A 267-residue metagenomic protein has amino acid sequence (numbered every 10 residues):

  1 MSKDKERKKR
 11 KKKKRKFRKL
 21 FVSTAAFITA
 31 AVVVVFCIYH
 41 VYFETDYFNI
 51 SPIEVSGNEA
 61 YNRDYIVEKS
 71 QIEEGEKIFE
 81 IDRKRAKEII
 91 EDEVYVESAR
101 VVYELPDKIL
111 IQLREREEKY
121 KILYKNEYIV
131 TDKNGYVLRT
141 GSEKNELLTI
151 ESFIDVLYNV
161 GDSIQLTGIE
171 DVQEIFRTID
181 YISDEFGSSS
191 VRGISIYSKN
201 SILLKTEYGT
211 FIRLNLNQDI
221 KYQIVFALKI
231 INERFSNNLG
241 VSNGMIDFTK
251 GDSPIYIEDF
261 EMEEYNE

Functional and structural regions predicted by a protein language model:
M1-F43, F48, E68-K77, R85-E88 (+2 more regions): Charged, solvent-exposed interaction patches on well-folded alpha/beta domains that mediate macromolecular contacts
I50-S70: Short extracytoplasmic/periplasmic juxtamembrane "stem" segments immediately C-terminal to an N-terminal membrane anchor
S56-G57, E76-I81: Short, surface-exposed ligand-recognition loops at beta-strand->loop->(often short) alpha-helix junctions that present
